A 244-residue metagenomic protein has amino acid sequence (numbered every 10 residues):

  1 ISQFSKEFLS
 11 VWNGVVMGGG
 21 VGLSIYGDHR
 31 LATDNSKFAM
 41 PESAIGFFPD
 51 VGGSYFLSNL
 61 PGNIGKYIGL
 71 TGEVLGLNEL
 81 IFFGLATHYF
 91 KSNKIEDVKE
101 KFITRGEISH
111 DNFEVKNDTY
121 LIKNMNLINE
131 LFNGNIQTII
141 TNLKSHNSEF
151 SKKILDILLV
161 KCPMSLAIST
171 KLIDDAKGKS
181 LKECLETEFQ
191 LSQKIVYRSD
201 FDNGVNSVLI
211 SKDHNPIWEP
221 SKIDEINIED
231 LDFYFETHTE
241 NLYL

Functional and structural regions predicted by a protein language model:
I1-W12, G53, L231-F235, T239-L244: An acidic, glycine-rich surface segment that forms the CoA-thioester-binding/catalytic face of crotonase-fold enzymes
S2-I45, Y67-E73, L77: Glycine-rich beta-to-alpha active-site loop
L23-S24, E79-L80, S169, V208: Hydrophobic/aromatic residues within transmembrane alpha-helices of multi-pass small-molecule transporters
G27-D50, G84-K99: Gly/Pro- and small hydrophobic-enriched strand-loop and loop-to-helix capping segments that sit at the rims
G46, T71-G72, T104-I108, S211-D213: Short loop/turn hinge sites at secondary-structure boundaries
G52, S58-R105: Loop-centered beta-sheet repeat module
F82-K161: Amphipathic alpha-helical blocks and their helix-capping loop/short-beta junctions
L143-F150, L158-L244: Long, low-complexity C-terminal extensions of enzymes
